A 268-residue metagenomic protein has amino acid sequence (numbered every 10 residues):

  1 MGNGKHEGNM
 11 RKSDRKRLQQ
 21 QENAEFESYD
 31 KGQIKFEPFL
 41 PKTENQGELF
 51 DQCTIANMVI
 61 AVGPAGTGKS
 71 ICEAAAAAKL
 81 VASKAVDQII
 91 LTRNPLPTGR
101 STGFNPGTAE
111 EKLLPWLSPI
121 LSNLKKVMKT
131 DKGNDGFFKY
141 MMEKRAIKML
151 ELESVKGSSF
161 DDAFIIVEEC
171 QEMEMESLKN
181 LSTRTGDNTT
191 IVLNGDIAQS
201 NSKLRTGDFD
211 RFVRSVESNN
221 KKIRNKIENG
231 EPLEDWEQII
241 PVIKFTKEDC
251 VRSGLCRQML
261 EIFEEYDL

Functional and structural regions predicted by a protein language model:
M1-S28: Interdomain "pre-motor" coupling segment immediately N-terminal to P-loop NTPase/helicase cores
G2-G4, E25-E37, E44-V167, Q171-L268: Conserved helicase motor core of SF1/SF2 NTP-dependent helicases
